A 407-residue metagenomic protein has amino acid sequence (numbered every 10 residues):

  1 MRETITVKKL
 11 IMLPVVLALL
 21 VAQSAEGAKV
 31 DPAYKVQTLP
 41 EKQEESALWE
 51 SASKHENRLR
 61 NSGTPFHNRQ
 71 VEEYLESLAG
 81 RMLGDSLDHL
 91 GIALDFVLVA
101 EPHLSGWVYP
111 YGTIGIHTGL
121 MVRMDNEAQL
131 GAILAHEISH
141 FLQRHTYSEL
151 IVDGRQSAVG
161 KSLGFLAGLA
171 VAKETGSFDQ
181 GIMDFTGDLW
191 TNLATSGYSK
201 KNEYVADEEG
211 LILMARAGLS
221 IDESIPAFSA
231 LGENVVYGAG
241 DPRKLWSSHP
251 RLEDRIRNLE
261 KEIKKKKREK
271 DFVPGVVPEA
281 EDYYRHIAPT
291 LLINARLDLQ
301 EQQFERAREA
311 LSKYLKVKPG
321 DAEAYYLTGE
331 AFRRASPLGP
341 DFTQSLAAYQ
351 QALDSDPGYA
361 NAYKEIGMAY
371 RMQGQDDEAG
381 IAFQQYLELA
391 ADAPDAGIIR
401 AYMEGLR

Functional and structural regions predicted by a protein language model:
R2-P14: Bacterial N-terminal signal peptides that target proteins for export
L13-V21: Bacterial N-terminal signal peptides
G27-E174, N192-S196, V205-H249, E253 (+10 more regions): Peri-catalytic and regulatory segments of divalent metal-dependent proteins
Q300, R334-L338, M372, G405-L406: Register position in tetratricopeptide repeats
L327, E365, I399-Y402: Canonical tetratricopeptide repeat
G380-R407: Terminal, low-structured helical/coil segments at or just beyond the last alpha-helical repeat
